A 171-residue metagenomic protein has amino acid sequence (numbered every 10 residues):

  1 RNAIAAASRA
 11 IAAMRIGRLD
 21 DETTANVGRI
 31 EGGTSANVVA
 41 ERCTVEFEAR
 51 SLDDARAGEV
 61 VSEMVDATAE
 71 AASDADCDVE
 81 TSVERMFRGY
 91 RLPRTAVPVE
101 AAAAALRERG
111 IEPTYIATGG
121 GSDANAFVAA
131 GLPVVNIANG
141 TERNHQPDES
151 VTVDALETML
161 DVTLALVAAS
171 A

Functional and structural regions predicted by a protein language model:
R1-A171: Metal-dependent amide/peptide-bond hydrolase catalytic core, centered on the "pita-bread" metallohydrolase fold
